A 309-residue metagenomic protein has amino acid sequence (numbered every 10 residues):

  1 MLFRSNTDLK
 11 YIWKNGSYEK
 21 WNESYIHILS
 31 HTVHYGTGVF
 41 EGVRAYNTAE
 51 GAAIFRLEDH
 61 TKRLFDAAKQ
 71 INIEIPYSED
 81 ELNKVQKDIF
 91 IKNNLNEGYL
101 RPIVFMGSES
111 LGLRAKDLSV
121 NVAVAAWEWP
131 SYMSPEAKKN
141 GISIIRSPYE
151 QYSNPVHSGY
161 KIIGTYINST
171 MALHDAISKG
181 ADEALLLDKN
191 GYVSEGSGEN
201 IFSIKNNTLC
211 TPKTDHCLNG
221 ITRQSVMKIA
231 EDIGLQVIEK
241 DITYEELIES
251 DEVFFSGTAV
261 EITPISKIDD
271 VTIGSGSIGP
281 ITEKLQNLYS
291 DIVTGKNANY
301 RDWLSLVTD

Functional and structural regions predicted by a protein language model:
F3-Y77, K84-D88, L111-D309: Helix-start/capping segments and mature chain N-termini
L82-S110, W127: Short, acidic/charged, Gly/Pro-enriched secondary-structure junctions
